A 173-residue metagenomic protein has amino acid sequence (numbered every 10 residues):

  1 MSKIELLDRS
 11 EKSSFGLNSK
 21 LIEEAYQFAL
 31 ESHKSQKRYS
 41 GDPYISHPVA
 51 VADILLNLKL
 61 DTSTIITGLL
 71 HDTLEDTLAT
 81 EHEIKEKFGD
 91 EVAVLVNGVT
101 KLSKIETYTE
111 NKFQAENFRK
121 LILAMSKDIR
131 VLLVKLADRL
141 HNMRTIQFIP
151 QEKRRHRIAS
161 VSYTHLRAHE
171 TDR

Functional and structural regions predicted by a protein language model:
M1-R167: Active-site helical microenvironments for divalent-metal-assisted chemistry
A168-D172: A short, hydrophobic C-terminal helix/tail in secreted or cell-surface proteins
